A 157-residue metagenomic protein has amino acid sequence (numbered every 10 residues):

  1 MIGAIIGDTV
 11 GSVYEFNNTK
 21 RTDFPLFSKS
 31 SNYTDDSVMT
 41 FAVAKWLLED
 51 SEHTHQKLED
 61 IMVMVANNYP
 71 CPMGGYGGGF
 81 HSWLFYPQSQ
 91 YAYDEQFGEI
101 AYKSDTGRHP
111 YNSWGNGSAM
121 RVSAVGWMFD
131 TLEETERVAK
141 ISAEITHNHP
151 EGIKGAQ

Functional and structural regions predicted by a protein language model:
M1-Q157: Structured, active/binding-site neighborhoods that engage oxygen-rich ligands
